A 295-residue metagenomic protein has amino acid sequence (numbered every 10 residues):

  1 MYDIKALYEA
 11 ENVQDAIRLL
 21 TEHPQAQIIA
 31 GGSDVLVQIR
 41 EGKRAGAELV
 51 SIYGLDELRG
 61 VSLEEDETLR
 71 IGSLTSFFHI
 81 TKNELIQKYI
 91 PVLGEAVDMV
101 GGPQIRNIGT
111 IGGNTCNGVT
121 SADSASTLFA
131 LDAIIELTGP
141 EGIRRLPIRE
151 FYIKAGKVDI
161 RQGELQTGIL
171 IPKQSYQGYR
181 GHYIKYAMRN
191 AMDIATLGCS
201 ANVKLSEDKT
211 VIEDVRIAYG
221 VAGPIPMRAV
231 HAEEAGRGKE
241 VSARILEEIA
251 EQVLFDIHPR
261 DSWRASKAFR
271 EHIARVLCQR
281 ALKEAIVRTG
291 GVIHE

Functional and structural regions predicted by a protein language model:
M1-E295: C-terminal structural segment of proteins
